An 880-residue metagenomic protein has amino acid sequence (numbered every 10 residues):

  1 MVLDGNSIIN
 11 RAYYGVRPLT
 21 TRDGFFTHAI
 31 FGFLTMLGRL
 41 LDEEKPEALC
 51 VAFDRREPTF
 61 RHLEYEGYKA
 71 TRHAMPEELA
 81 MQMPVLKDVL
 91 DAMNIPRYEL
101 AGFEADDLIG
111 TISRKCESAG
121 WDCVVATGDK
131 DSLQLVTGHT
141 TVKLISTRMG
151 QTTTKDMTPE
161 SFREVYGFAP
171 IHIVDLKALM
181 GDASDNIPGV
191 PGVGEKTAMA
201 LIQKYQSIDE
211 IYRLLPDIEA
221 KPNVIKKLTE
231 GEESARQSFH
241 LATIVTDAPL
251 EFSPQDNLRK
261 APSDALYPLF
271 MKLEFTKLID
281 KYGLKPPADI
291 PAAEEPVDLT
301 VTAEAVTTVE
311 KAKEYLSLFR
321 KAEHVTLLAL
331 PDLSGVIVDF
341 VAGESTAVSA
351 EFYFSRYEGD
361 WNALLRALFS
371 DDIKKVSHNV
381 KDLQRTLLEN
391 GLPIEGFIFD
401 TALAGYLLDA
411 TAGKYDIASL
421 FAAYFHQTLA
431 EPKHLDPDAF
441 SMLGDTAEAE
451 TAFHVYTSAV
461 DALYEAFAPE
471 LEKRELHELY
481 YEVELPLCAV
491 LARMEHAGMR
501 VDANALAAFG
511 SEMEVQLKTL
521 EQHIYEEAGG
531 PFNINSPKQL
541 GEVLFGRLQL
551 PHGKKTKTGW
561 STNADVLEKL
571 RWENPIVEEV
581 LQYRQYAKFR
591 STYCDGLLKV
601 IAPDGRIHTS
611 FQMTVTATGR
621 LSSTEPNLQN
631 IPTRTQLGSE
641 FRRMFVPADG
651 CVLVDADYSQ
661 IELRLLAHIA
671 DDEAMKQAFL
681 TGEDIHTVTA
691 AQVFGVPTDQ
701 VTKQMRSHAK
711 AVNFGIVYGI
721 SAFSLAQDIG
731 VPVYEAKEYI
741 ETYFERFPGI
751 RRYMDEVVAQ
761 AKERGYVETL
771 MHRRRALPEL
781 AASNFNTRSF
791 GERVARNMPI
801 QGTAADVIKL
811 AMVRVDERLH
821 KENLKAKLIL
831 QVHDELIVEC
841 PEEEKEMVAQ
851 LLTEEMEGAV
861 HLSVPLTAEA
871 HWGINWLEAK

Functional and structural regions predicted by a protein language model:
M1, R11-C50, E66-G67, T71-E78 (+4 more regions): Conserved RNase H-like, two-metal-ion catalytic cores of nucleic-acid enzymes
L19-T21, A70-L250: Extended two-metal-dependent nuclease catalytic cores across DNA- and RNA-processing enzymes
E99, M149-K177, E295-V301, V338-K473 (+2 more regions): Active-site-proximal helix-loop-helix substrate-binding element of RNase H-like nuclease domains
G231-R356, H378, L420, M442-T633 (+7 more regions): Conserved "right-hand" nucleotidyltransferase catalytic core of DNA-directed polymerases
I337-A342, K375, L408, Y415-E431 (+3 more regions): Function-dense linear segments that define catalytic or interfacial modules in macromolecule-processing proteins
L471-V483, L487, V807, A811-V832 (+1 more regions): Active-site palm subdomain of RNA-directed nucleic acid polymerases
H496, C594, D604, H608-T609 (+5 more regions): Conserved catalytic core of nucleic-acid polymerases
V515-Q522, E526-E578, E745-R793, N797-P799 (+1 more regions): C-terminal polymerase-core module
